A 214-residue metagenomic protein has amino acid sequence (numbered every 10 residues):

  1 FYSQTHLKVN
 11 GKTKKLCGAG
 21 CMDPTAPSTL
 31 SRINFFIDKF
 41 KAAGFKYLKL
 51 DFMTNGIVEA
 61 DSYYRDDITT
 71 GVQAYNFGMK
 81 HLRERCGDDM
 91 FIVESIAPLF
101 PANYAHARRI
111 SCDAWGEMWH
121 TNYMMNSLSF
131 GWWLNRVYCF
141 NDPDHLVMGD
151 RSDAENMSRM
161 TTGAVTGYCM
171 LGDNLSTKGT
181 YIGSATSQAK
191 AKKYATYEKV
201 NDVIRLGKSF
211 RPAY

Functional and structural regions predicted by a protein language model:
F1, K15-L16, F40-F45, T69 (+2 more regions): Tryptophan-centered motif/residue detector
Y2-S31, F35, F77-S184: Glycan-recognition surfaces
K15-S31, T54, V58-V72: The substrate-binding groove and active-site-proximal loops of carbohydrate-active enzymes, especially glycoside
N34-S62: Active-site groove signature of glycoside hydrolases
T54, M170, Y197-V200: Short hydrophobic/aromatic residue motifs in ordered secondary structure
A60-Y64, A105-H106, A185-T186: Short secondary-structure transition/capping segments
G163-T166, L171, R205-Y214: Carbohydrate-binding surface patches
I182-V203: Extended substrate-binding grooves/exosites of carbohydrate-active enzymes
